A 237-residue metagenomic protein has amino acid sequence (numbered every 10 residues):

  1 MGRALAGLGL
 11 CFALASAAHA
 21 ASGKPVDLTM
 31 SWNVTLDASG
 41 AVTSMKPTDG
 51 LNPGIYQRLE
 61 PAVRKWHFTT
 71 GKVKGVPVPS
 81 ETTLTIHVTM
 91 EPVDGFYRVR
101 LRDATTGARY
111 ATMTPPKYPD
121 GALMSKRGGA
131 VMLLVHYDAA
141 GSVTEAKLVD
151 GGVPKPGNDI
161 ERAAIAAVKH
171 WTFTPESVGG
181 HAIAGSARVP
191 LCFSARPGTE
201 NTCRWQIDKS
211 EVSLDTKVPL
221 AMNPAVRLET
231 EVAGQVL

Functional and structural regions predicted by a protein language model:
G2-A4: Positively charged n-region of N-terminal signal peptides that target proteins for export
A6-A15: Bacterial N-terminal signal peptides
A18-L237: Charge-biased low-complexity segments
